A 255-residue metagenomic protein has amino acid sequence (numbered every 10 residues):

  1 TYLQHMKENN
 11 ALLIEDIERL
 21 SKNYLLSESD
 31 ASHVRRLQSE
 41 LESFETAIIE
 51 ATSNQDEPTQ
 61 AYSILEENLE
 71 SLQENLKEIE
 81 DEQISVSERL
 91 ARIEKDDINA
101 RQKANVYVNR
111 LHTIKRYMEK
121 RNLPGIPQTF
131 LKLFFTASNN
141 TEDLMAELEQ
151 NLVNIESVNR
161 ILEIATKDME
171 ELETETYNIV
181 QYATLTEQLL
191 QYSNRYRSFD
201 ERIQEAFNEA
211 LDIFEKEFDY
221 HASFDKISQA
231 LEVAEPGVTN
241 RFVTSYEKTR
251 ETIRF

Functional and structural regions predicted by a protein language model:
T1-F255: Amphipathic alpha-helical assembly segments used for oligomerization, scaffolding, or translocation
